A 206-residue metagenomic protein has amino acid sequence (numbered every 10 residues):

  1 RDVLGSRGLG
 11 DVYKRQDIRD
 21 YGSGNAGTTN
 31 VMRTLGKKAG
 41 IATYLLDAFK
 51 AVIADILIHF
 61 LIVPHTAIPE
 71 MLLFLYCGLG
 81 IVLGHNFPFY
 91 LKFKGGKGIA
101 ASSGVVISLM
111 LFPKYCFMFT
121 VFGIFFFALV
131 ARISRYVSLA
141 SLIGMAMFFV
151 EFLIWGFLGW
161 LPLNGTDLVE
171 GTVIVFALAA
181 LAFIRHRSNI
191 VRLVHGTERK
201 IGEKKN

Functional and structural regions predicted by a protein language model:
R1-Y13: Single conserved hydrophobic/aromatic residue that forms the stacking wall/gate of nucleotide- or nucleobase-binding
D11, V82-K94, F126-R135, H186-R192: C-terminal ends of transmembrane helices
D11-A39, G95, V191-N206: Cytosolic, membrane-interface loops and tails of multi-pass inner-membrane proteins
D17-T28, Y90-S103, C116-F117, Y136-M147: Short, non-helical or kinked segments that cap or interrupt transmembrane helices
M32-L35, I58, I62, I99-S134 (+1 more regions): Interfacial segments of multi-pass membrane proteins
R33-H59, K94, F122: Multi-pass membrane catalytic core of lipid/isoprenoid biosynthesis enzymes
I41, M71-L79, F117-F125, S138 (+2 more regions): Hydrophobic alpha-helical transmembrane segments
D55-Y76, S108-M118, I154-I174: Helix-coil boundary and interhelical linker segments in multi-pass alpha-helical membrane proteins
